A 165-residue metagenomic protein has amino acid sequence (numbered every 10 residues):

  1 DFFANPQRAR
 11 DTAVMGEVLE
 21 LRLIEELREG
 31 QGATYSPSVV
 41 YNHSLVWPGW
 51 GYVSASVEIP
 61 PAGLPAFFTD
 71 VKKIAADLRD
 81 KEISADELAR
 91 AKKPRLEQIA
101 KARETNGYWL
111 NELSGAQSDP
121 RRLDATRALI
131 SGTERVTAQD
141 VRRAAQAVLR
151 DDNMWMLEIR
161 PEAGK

Functional and structural regions predicted by a protein language model:
D1-P6, R28-R135, N153-P161: M16 family metallopeptidases and their MPP-like homologs
D1-R22: His/Glu-based metal-binding/catalytic segments typifying zinc-dependent metallopeptidases
E25: Carboxylate-rich, divalent-cation-coordinating active-site regions
A145-A147: Short, exposed beta-strand-loop hairpins at the edges of beta-sheets in extracellular/periplasmic proteins
R150: Glycan-association/targeting regions that enable binding to alpha-glucans and other polysaccharides
